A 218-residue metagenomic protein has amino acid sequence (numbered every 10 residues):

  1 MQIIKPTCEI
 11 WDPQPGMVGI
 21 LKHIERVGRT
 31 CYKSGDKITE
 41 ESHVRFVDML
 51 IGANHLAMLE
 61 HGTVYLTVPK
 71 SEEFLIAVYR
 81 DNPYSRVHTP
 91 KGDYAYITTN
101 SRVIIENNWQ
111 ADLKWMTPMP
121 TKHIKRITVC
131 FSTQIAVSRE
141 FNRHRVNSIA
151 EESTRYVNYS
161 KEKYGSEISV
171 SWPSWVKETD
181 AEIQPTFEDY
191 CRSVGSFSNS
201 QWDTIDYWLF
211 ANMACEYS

Functional and structural regions predicted by a protein language model:
M1-S218: Family-specific signature for flavin-dependent thymidylate synthase
